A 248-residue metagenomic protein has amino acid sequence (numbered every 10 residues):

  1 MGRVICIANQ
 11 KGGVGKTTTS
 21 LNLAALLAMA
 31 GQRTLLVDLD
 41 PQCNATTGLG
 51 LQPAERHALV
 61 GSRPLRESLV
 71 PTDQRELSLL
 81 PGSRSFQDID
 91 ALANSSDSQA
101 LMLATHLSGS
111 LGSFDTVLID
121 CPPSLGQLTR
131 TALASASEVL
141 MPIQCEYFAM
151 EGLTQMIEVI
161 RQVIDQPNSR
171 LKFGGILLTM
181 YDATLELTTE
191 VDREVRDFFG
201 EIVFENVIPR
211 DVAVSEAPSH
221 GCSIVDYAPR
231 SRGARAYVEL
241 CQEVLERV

Functional and structural regions predicted by a protein language model:
M1-V248: P-loop NTP-binding core
